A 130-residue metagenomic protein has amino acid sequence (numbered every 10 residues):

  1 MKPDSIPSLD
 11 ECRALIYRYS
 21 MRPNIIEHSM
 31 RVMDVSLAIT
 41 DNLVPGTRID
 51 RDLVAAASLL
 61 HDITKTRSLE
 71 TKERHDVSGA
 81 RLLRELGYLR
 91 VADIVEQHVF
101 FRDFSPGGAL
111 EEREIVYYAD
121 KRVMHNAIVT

Functional and structural regions predicted by a protein language model:
M1-R13: Short alpha-helical hairpin
K2-D4, D41-G46: Short acidic/polar alpha-helix capping motifs at helix-coil junctions
A14-S20, N24-V44, A55: A positional/architectural concept
I16-Y19, V44-T130: Divalent metal-dependent catalytic cores for phosphoryl transfer on phosphate-bearing substrates
